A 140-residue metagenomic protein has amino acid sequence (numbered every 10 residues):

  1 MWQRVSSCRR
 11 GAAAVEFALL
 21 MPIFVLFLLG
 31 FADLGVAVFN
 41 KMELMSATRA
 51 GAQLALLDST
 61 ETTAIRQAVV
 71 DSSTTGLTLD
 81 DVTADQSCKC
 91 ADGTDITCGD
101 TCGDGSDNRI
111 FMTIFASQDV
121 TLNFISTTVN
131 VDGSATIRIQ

Functional and structural regions predicted by a protein language model:
M1-V70: Alpha-helical assembly-interface signal, strongest on the long, hydrophobic N-terminal helix that forms
W2, R49-Q140: Short, conserved structural patches
